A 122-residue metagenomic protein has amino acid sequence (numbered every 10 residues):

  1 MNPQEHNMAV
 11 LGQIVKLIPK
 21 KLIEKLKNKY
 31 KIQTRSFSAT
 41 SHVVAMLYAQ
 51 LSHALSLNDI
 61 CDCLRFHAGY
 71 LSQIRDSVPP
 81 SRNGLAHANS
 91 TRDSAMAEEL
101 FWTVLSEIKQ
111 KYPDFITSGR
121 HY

Functional and structural regions predicted by a protein language model:
M1-Y122: Conserved, well-structured functional cores that handle cations and Mg-NTP chemistry
